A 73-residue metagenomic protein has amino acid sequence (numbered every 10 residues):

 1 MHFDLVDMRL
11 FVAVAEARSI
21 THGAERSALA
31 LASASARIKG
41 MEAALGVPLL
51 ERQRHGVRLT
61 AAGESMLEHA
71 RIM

Functional and structural regions predicted by a protein language model:
M1: C-terminal effector-binding regulatory domain of bacterial HTH transcription factors
D4-D7, L31, G63, A70: The N-cap/first-turn positions of alpha helices within or immediately adjacent to helix-turn-helix DNA-binding domains
D7-V14, M66: Short alpha-helical "packing" element that flanks the helix-turn-helix/winged-helix DNA-binding module
V12-L31: Short helix-boundary/capping micro-motifs
A17, R26, K39-P48: Residue cluster at the C-terminal edge of the helix-turn-helix DNA-binding motif
E42-L59, E64: A short LG(V/I)-centered, amphipathic sequence patch enriched for acidic residue(s) preceding the LG motif
